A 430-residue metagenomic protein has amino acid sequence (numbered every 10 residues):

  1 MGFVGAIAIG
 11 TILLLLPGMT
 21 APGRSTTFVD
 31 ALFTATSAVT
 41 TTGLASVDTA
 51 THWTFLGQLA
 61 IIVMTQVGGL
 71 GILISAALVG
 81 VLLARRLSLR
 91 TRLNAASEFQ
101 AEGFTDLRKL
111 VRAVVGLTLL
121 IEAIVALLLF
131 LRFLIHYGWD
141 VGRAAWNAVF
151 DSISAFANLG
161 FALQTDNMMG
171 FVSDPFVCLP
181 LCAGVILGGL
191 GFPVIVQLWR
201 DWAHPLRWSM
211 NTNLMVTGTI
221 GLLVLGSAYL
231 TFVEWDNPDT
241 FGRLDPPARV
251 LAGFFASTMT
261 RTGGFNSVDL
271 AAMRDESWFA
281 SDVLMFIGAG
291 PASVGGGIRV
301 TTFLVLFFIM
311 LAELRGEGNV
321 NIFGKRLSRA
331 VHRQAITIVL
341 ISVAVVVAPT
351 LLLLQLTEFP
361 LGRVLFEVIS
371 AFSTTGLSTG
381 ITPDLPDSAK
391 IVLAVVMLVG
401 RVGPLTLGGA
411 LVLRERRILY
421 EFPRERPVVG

Functional and structural regions predicted by a protein language model:
M1-G430: Membrane-proximal intracellular helices of multi-pass ion channels
